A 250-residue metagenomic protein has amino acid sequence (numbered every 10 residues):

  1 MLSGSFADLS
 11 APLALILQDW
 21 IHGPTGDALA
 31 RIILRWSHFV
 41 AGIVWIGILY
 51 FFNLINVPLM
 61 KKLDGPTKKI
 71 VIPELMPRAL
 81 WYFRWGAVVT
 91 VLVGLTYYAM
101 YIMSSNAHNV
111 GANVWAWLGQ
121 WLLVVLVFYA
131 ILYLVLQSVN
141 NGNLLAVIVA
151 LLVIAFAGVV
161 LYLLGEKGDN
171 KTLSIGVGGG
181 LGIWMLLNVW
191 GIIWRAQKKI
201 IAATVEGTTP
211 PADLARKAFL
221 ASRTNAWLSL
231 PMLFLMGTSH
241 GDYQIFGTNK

Functional and structural regions predicted by a protein language model:
L2-K250: Polytopic transmembrane helical bundles with strong interfacial aromatic enrichment
